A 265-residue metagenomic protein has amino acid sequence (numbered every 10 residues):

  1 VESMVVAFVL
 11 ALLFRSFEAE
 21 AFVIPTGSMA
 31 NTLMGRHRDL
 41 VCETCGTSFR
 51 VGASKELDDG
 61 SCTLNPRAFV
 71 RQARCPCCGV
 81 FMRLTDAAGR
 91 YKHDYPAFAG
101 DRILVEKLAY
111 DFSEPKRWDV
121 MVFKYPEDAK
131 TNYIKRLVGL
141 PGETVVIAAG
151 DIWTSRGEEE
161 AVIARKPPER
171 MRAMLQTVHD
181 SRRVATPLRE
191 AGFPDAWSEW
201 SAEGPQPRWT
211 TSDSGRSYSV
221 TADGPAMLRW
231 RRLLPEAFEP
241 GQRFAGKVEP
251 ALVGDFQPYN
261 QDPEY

Functional and structural regions predicted by a protein language model:
V1-V6, L13, F17-Y265: Soluble "head" domains of membrane/secretory-pathway proteins
